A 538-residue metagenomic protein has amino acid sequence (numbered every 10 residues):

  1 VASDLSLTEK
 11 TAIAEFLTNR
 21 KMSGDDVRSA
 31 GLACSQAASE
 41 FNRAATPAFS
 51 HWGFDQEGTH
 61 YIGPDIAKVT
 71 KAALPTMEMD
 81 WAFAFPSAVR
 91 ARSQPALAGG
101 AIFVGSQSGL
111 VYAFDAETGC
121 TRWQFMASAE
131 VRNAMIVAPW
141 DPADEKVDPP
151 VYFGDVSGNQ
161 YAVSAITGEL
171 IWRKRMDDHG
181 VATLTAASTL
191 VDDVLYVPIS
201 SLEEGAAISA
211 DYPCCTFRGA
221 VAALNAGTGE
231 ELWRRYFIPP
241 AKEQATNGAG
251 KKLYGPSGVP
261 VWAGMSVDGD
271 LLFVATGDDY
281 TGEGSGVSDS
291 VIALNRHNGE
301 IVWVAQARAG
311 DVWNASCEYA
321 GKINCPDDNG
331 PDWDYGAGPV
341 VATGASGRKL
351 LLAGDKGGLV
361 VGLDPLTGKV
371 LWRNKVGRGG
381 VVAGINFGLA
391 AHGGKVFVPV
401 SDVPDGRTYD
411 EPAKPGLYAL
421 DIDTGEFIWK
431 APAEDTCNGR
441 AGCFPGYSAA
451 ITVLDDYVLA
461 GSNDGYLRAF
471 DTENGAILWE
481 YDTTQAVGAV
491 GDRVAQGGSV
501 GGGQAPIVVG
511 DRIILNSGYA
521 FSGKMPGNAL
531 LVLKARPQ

Functional and structural regions predicted by a protein language model:
A2-V27: C-terminal capping alpha-helices of c-type cytochrome domains
A33-D80, F237, K242: Blade/loop signatures of beta-propeller domains
F49-F54, A88-L110, A129-Q160, G180-P213 (+8 more regions): Repeat-blade elements of multi-bladed beta-propeller folds
A67-T76, F83, S106-R122, M126-A127: Beta-propeller domains
A82-F85, A129, R175-D178, L232-G255 (+4 more regions): Surface-exposed loop and turn segments in beta-propeller and other repeat-based domains that flank or scaffold
V163-S164, G168, C215-E230, V287-E300 (+4 more regions): Beta-propeller blade signature
A413-L467, T472-W479, T483-V494: Generic long, charged, amphipathic alpha-helical segments
